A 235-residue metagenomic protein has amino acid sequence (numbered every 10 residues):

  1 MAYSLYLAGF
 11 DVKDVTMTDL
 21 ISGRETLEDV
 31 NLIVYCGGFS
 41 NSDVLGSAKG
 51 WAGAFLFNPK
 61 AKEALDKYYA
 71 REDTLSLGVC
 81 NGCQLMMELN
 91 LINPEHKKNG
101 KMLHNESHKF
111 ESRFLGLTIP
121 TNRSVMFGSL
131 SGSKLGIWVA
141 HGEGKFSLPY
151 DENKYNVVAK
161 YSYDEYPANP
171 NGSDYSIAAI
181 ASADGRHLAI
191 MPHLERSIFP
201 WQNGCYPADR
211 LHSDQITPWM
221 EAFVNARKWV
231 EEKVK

Functional and structural regions predicted by a protein language model:
M1-V79, C83-K97, L103-E111, T118 (+3 more regions): N-terminal beta1-alpha1 cap of cysteine-dependent amidohydrolase-like domains
K67-Y69, A178-A183: A short acidic-Thr-Gly-centered motif at the start of a beta-strand
L75-S76, G136, L188: Residue-level marker of motif borders
C83, H141-G144, L194-R196: Glycine-rich beta-alpha junction loops
L91-A178: Pocket-forming structural segment of enzyme catalytic cores
G132-K134, S182-H187: Beta-strand-turn-beta hairpins that frame and shape the catalytic cleft of phosphate-ester-processing enzymes
M191: Glycine-rich phosphate-binding loops of nucleotide-dependent enzymes
